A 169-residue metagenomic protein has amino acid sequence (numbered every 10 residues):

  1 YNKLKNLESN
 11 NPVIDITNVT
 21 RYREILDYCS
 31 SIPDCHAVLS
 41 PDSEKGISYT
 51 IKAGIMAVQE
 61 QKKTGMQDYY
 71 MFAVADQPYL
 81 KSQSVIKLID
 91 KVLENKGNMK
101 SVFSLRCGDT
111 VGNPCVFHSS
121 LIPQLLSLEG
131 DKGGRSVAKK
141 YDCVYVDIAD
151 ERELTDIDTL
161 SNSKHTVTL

Functional and structural regions predicted by a protein language model:
Y1-D68, Q83: Conserved N-terminal catalytic core of the sugar/cofactor nucleotidyltransferase
D15, H36, S101, D142-V144 (+1 more regions): Conserved beta-strand segments of alpha/beta enzyme cores
I25-C29, L88, L125, T166: Hydrophobic packing residues within well-ordered alpha-helices of enzyme cores
L26, S48-I51, V85, I122 (+2 more regions): A general structural signal for well-ordered alpha-helical segments in protein cores
V38-K45, Q77, E151-L154: Glycine-rich "substrate-gating" loop/helix at the edge of Rossmann-like oxidoreductase active sites
E44-S119, P123: Conserved beta-loop-beta/alpha segment of the NTase-like Rossmann-fold superfamily that binds/positions NTPs
P123, S127-L169: Conserved alpha/beta core of the MobA/IspD/sugar-nucleotide pyrophosphorylase nucleotidyltransferase superfamily
